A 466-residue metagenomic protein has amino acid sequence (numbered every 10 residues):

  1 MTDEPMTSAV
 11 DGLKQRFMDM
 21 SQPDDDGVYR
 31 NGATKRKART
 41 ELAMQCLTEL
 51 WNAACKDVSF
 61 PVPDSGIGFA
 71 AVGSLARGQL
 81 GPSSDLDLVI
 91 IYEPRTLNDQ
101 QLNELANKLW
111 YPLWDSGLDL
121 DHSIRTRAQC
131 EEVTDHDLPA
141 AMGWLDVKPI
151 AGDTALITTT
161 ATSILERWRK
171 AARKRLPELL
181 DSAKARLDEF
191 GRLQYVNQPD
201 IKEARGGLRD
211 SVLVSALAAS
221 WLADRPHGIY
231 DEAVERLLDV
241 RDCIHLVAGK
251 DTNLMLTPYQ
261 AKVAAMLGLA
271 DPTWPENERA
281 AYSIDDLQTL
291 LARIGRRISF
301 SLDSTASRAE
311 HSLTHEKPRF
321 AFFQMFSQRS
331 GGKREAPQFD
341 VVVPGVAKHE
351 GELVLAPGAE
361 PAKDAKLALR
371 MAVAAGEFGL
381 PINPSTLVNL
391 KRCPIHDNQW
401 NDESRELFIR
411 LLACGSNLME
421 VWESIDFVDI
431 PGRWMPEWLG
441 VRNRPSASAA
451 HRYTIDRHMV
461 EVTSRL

Functional and structural regions predicted by a protein language model:
M1-G66, S83, R192: N-terminal regions immediately upstream of nucleotidyltransferase
D3-T7, K14, S21, W168-L313: Conserved nucleotidyltransferase catalytic core and NTase-mimicking acidic/glycine-rich helix/loop elements in nucleic
D26-A38, R192-E203, E352-P357, R405-R410 (+1 more regions): Active-site flanking loop/helix segments enriched in acidic
T40-T48, A54, P61, Q100-L156: Conserved catalytic core of two-metal-ion nucleotidyltransferases
L42-P61, A70, V214-R225, A450-L466: Alpha-helical phosphate/pyrophosphate-handling elements in metalloenzyme active cores
M44-F69, D99, S299-E350: Extended, Lys/Arg-enriched charged tracts that mediate electrostatic binding to polyanionic substrates
G68-E104, L113, V240, E352: Catalytic metal-binding acidic patch
H245, S312-M435, R444: A cross-family structural signal marking well-folded subdomains
